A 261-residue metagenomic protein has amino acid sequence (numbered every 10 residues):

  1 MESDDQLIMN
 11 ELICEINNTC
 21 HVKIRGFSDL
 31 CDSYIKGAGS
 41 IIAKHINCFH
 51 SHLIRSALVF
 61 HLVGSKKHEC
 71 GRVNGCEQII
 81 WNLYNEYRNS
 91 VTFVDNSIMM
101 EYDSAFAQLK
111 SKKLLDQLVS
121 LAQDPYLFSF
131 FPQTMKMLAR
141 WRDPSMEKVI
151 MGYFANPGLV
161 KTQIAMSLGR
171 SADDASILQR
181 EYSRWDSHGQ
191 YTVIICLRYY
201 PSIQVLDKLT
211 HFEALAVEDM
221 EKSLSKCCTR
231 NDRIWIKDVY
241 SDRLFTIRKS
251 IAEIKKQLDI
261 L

Functional and structural regions predicted by a protein language model:
M1-I54, G64, L224-N231, D238-L261: N-terminal alpha-helical scaffold/docking segments in eukaryotic complex subunits
E2-E15, I35-F49, H68-N89, S111-Q123 (+6 more regions): Amphipathic alpha-helical scaffolding segments comprising HEAT/armadillo-like alpha-solenoid repeats
E15-G26, H50-V59, V91-Y102, D124-T134 (+4 more regions): Generic helix N-cap/helix-start motif at coil->alpha-helix transitions
L30, I46, H50, S90 (+5 more regions): Conserved aromatic-histidine-acidic binding/catalytic patches
C31, V63-G64, A107, A139 (+4 more regions): Structural signature of alpha-helical solenoid repeat scaffolds
I54-S56, F60, S65, G71 (+1 more regions): Helix-rich alpha-solenoid scaffolding regions
K66-E69, M100-D116, D143-P144, D238-L261: A short, hydrophobic secondary-structure junction motif
D174-E181, S187-L261: Extended alpha-helical scaffolding segments
